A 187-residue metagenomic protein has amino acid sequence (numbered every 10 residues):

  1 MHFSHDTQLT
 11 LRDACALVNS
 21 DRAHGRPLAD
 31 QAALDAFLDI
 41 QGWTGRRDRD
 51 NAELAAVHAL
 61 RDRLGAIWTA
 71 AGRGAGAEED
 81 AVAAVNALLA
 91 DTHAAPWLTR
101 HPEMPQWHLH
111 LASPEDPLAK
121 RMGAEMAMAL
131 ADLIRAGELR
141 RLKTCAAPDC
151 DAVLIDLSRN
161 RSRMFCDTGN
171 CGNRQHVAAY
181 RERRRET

Functional and structural regions predicted by a protein language model:
M1-T144, D151-I155: Short helix-coil boundary/hinge micro-motifs
D149-L154, N170, Q175: Cys/His-rich microdomains that often coordinate metals
R161-G172: Cysteine-rich micro-motifs
E182-T187: Contiguous alpha-helical segments
